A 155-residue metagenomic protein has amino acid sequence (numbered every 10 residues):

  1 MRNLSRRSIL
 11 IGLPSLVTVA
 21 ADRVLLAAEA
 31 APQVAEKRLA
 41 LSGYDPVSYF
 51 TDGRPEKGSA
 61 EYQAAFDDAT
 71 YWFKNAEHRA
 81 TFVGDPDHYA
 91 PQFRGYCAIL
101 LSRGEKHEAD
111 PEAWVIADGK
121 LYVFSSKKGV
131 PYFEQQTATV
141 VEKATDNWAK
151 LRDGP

Functional and structural regions predicted by a protein language model:
M1-V17: N-terminal secretory signal peptides and thylakoid transit peptides that target proteins across membranes
R23-Y44, R54, K106, P155: C-terminal segment of N-terminal export signals and the immediately downstream linker at the start of the mature
F50-Y62, D110-A113, K128-P131, T139-E142: N-terminal secretory/targeting leader peptides
Y71-Y96: Mid-length scaffold segments of soluble, non-membrane domains
W72-F73, Y122-S125: Hydrophobic core segments of beta-strands in well-ordered, beta-rich domains
E77, G84, K127-K128, Q135 (+1 more regions): Surface-exposed, polar/charged faces of alpha-helical domains in mature secreted/periplasmic/lumenal proteins
R103-V123: Short, solvent-exposed interaction modules
E134-P155: C-terminal partner/receptor-binding element of secreted or periplasmic proteins
